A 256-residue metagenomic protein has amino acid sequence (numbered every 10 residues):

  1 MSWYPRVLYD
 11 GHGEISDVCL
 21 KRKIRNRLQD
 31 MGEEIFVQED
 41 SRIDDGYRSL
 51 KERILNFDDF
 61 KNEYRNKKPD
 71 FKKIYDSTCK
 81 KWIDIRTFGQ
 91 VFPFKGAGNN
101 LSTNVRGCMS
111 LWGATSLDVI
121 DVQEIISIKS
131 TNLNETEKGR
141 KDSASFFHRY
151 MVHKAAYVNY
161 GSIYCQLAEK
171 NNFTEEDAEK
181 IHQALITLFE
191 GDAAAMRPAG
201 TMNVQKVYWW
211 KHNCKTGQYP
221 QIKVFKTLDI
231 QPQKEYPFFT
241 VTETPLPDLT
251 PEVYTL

Functional and structural regions predicted by a protein language model:
M1-L256: RNA-binding basic/glycine-rich loop and surface signature characteristic of RAMP-family CRISPR effectors
